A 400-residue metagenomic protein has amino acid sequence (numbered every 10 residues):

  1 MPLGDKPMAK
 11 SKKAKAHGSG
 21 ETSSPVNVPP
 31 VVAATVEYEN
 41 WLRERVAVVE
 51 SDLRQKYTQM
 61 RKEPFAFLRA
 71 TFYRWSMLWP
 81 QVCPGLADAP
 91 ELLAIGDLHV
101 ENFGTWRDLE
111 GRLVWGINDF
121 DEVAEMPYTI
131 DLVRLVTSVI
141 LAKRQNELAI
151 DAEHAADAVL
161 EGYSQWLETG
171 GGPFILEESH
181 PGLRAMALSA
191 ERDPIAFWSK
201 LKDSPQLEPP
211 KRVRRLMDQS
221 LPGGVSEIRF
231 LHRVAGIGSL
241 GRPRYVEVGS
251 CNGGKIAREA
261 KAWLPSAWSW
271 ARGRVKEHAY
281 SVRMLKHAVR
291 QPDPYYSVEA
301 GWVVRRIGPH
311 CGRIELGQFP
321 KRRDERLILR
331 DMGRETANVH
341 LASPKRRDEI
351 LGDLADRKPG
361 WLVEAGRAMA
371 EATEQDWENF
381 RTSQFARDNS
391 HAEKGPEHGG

Functional and structural regions predicted by a protein language model:
M1-P7: Short, Lys/Arg-enriched N-terminal segments with co-localized hydrophobic residues within the first ~10-30 amino acids
L3, H17-S19, K394, H398-G399: Feature targets compositionally biased, intrinsically disordered low-complexity regions with long contiguous runs
A9-I95, V100-L183, S220-A386: Conserved ATP-binding subdomain of kinase catalytic cores across diverse folds
E168-M217: Sequence-structural signature of the catalytic-core scaffold of metal-dependent phosphohydrolases that act on
T382-G400: C-terminal domain-closing interface element
